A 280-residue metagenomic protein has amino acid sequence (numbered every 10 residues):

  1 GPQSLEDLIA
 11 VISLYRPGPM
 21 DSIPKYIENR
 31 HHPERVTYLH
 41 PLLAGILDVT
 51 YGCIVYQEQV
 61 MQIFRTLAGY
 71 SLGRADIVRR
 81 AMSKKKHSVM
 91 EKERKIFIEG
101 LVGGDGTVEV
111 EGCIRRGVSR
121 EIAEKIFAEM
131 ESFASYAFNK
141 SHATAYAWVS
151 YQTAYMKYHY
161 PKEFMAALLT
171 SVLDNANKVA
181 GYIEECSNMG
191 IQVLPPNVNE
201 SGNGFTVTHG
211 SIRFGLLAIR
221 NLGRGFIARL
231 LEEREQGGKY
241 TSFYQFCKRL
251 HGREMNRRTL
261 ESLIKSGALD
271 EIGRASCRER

Functional and structural regions predicted by a protein language model:
G1-R280: Noncatalytic, beta-rich nucleic-acid-contacting surfaces in large DNA/RNA-processing enzymes
